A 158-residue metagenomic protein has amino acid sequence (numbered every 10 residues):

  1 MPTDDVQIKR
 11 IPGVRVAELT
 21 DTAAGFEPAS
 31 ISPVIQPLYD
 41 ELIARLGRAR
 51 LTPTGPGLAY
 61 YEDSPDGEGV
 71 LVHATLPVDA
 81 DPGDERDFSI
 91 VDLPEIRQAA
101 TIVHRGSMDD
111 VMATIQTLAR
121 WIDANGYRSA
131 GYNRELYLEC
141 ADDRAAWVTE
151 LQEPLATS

Functional and structural regions predicted by a protein language model:
M1-S158: A solvent-exposed interaction/effector surface
